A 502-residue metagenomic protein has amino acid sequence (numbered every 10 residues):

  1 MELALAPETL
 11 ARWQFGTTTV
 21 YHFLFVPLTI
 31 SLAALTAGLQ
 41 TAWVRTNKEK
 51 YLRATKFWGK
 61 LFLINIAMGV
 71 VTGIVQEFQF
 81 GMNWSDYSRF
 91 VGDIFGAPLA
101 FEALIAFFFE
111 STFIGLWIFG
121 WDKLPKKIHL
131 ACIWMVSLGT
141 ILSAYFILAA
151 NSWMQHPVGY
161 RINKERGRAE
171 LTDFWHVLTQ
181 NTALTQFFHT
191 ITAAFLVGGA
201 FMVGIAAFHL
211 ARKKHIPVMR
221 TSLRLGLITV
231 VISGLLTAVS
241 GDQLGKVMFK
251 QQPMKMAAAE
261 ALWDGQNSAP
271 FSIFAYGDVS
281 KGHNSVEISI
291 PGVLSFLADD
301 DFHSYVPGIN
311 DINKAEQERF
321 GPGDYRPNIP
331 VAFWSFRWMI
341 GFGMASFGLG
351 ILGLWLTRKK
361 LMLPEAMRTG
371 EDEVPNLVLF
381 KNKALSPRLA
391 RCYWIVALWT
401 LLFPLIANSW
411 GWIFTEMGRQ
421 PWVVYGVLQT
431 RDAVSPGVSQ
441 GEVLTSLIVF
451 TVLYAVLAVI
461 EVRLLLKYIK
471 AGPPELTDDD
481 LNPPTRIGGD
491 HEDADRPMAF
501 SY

Functional and structural regions predicted by a protein language model:
M1-Y502: Polytopic transmembrane helical bundles with strong interfacial aromatic enrichment
